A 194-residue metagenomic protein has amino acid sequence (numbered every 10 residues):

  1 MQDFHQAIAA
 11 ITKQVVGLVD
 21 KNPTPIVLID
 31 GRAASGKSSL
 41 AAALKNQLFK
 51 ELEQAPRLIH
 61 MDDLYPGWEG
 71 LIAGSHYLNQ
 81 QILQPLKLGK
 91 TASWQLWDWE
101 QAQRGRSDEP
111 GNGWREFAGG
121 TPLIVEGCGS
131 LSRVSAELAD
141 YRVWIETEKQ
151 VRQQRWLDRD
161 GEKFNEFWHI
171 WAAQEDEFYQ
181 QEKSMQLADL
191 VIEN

Functional and structural regions predicted by a protein language model:
M1-L28: Extreme N-terminal, non-catalytic leader segments that precede Walker-type/kinase nucleotide-binding cores
R32: P-loop (Walker A) phosphate-binding loop of NTP-binding proteins
K37: Conserved lysine of the Walker
L40: Hydrophobic positions on the alpha1 helix immediately C-terminal to the Walker A/P-loop
N46-R57: Post-Walker A helix-loop "phosphate-sensing" segment adjacent to the P-loop in P-loop NTPases
R57-I59, L64-G111, R115-E116, P122-L123: Conserved nucleotide-sensing/catalytic segment adjacent to the nucleotide-binding pocket in NTP-handling enzymes
D108-D158: ATP-dependent NMP and nucleoside kinases share a basic, alpha-helical "lid"
S132, D160-N194: Small-molecule kinase domains that catalyze NTP-dependent phosphoryl transfer to phosphate-bearing small molecules
